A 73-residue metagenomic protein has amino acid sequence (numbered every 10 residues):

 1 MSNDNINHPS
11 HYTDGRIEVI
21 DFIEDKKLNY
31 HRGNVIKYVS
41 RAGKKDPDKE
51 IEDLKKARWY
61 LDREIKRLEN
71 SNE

Functional and structural regions predicted by a protein language model:
M1-E73: Intrinsically disordered, low-complexity regulatory regions that flank transcription factor DNA-binding cores
